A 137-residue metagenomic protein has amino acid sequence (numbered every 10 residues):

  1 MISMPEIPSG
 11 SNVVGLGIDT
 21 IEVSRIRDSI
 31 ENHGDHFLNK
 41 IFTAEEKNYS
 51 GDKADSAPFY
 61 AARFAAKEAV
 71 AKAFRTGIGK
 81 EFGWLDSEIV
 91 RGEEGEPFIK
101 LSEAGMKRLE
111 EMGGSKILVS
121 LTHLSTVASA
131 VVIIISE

Functional and structural regions predicted by a protein language model:
M1-E137: Core catalytic alpha/beta fold that binds nucleotide/phospho-ligands
